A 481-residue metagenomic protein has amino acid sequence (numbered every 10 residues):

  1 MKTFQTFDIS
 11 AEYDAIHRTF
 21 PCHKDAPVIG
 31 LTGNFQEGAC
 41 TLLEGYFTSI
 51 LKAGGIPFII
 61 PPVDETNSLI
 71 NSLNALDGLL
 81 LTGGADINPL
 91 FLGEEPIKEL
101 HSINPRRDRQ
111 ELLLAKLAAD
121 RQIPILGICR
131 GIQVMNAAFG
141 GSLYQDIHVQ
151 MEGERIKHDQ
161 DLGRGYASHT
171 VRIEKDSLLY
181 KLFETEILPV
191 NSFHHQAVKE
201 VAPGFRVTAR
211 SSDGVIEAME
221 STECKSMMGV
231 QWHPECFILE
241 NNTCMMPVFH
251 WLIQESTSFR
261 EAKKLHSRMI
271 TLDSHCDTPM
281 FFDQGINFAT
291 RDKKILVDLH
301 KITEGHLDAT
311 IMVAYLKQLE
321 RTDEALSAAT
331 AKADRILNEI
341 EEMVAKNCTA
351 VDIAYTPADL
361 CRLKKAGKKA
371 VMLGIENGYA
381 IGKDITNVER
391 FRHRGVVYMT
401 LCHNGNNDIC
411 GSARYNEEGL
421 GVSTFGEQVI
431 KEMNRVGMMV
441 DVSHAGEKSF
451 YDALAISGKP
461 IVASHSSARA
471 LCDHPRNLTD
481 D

Functional and structural regions predicted by a protein language model:
M1-I128, A137, Y144, H148-L182 (+5 more regions): N-terminal beta1-alpha1 cap of cysteine-dependent amidohydrolase-like domains
P27-V28, I56, P124, S142 (+6 more regions): Proline-centered loop/turn at the N-terminus of a beta-strand
F35, P234-C236, T278, L316 (+5 more regions): Active-site-proximal loop/turn and secondary-structure-junction residues that shape catalytic pockets, frequently
S192-A197, V230-P234, T271-T278, V396 (+2 more regions): Histidine-centered catalytic micro-motifs
E261-E418, D473-D481: N-terminal hydrophobic targeting/anchoring segments and the immediately downstream early-domain regions of hydrolases
K383-H393, V397, Y415-V462, P475-D481: Histidine/acidic residue-rich metal-binding segments in metalloenzymes
